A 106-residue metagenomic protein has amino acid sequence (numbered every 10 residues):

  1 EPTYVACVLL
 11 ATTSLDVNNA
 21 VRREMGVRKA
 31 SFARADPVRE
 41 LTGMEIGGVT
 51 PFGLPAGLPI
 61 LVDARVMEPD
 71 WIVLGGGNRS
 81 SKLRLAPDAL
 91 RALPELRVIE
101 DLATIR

Functional and structural regions predicted by a protein language model:
E1-R106: Extended, low-hydrophobicity, polar/charged segments
